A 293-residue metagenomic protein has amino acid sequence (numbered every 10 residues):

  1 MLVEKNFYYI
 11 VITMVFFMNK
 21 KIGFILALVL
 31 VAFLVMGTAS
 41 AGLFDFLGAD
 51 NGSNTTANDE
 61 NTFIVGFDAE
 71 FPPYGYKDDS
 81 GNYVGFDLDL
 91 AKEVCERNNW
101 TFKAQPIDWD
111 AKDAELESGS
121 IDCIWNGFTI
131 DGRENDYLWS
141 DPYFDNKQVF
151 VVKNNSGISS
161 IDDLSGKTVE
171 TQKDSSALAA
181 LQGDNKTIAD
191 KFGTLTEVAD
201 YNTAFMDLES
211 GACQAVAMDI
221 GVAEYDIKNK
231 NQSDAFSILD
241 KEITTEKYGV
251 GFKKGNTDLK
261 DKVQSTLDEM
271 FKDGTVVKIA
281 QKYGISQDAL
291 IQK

Functional and structural regions predicted by a protein language model:
M1-D50: Secretory targeting signatures
E60-V84: Short glycine-rich His-centered loop
A69, F144-V152, I220, K228-S265 (+1 more regions): Periplasmic-binding protein-like
K77-D79, A91-W100, A177-A199, I227-Q232: Ligand-binding cleft/hinge of the Venus flytrap
L88, K92, E96, T101-D163 (+2 more regions): Acidic, polar ligand-binding/catalytic clefts
L88-R97, N155-I158, D162-D163, K167-T168 (+3 more regions): Extended ligand-binding regions for polar small-molecule ligands
N99-T101, E117-N126, K167-T168, D200 (+1 more regions): Alpha-to-beta junction loops
A111, G127-D136, A180-G183, D207-S210 (+1 more regions): A ligand-binding cleft/hinge motif common to bilobed small-molecule-binding domains
